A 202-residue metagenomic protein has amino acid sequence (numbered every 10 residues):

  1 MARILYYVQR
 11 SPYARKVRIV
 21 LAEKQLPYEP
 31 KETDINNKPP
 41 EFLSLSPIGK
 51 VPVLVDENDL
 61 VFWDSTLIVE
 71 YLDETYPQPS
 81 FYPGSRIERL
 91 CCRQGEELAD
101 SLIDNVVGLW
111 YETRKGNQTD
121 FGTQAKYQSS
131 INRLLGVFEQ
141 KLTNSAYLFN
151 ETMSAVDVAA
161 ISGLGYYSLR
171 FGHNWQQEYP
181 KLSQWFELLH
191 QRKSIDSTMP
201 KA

Functional and structural regions predicted by a protein language model:
M1-A125: GST-like domain detector, emphasizing the conserved glutathione-binding G-site in the N-terminal thioredoxin-like
E29, N150, S197-T198: A local structural micro-motif
K31, E178, M199-P200: Residue-level detector of family-conserved "landmark" positions at structurally sensitive sites
K38, S145-F149, K201-A202: Generic structural signal for short, solvent-exposed loop/turn connectors between secondary structure elements
P52-V55, L148, D196: Short beta-strand(s) of the beta-wing in winged-helix/HTH DNA-binding folds
I87, A99-Q191: GST-like fold's C-terminal all-alpha helical module
Q191-A202: Charged/polar, low-hydrophobicity segments characteristic of intrinsically disordered regions and flexible loops
